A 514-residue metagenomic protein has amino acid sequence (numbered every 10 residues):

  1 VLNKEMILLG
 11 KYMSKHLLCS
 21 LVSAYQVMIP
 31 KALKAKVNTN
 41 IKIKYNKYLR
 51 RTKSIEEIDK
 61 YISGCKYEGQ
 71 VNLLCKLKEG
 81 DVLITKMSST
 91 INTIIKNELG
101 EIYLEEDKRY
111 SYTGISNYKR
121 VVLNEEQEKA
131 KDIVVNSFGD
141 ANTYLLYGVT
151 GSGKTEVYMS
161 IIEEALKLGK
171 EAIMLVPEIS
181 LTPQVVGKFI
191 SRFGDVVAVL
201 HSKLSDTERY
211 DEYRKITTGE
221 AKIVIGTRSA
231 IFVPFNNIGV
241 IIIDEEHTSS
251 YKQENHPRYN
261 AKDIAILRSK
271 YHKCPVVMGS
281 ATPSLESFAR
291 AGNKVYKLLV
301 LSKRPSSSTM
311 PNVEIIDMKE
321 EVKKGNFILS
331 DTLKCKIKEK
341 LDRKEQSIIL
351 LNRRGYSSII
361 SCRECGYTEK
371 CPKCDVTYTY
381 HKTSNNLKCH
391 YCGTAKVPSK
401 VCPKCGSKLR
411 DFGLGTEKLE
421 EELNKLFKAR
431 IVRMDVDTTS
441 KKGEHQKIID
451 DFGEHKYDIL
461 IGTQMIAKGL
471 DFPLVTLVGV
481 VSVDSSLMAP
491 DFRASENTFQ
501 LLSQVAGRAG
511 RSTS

Functional and structural regions predicted by a protein language model:
V1-S280, G292-S308: Accessory, non-ATPase domains that flank or precede helicase/AAA+ motor cores in DNA-metabolism machines
N3-I7, L18-V22, K131, V186 (+18 more regions): Amphipathic alpha-helical transducer elements in NTP-driven molecular machines
E128, L267-G279, S284-R363: Conserved interdomain linker/interface between the two RecA-like ATPase lobes of SF2 helicase motors
I173, F193-L204, P372-K373, T379 (+1 more regions): Conserved RecA-like helicase motor-core motifs
V197-D206, T248-Y259, K319-N326, K408-D411 (+2 more regions): Flexible beta-alpha connector loops of hexameric P-loop NTPases
S205-T217, R430-T463: Conserved helicase ATPase core of P-loop NTP-dependent helicases/translocases
D244-R258, K262-D263, G453-D458, T463-S512: Conserved RecA-like helicase motor core of SF1/SF2 enzymes
I328, L333, L341-L426: Cys/His-rich short segments
